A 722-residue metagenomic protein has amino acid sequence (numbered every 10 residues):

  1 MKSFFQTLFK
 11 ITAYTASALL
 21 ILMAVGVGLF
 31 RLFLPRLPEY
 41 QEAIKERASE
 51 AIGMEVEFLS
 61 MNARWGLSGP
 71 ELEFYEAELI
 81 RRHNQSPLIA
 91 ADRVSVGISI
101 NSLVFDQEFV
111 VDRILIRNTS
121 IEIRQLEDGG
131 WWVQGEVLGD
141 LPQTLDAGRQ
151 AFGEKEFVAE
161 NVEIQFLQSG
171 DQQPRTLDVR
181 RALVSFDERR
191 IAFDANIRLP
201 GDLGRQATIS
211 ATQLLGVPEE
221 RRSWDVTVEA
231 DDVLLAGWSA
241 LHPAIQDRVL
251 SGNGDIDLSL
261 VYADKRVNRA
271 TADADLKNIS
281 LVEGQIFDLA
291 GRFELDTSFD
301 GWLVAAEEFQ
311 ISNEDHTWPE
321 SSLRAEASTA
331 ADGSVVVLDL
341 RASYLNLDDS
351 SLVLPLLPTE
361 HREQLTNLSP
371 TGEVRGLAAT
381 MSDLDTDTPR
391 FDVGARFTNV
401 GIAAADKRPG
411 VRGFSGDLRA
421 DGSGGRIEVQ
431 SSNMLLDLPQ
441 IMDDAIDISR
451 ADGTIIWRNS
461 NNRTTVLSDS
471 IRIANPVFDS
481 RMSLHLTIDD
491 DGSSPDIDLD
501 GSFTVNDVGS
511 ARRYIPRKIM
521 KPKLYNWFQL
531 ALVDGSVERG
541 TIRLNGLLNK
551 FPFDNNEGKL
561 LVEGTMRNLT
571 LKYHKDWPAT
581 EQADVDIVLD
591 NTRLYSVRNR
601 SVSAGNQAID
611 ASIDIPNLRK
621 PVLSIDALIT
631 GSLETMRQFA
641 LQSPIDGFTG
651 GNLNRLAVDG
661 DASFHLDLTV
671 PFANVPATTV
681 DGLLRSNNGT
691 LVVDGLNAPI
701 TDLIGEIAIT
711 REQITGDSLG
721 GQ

Functional and structural regions predicted by a protein language model:
M1-G53: N-terminal type II signal-anchor transmembrane helix that functions as the membrane-insertion/stop-transfer segment
K2-Q6, M54-E55, G69-E71, Y75-E188 (+9 more regions): Secondary-structure transition motifs
E55-E57, H83-I98, V111, G170-A182 (+15 more regions): Amphipathic hydrophobic-ligand
M61, A77, I114, T119 (+17 more regions): Solvent-exposed loop/turn tips at the surfaces of repeat/solenoid architectures
P87, D288, F299-F309, I427-I441 (+7 more regions): Strand-loop-strand
I98-V104, Y262-D264, T329, L377-D385 (+3 more regions): Outer-membrane beta-barrel proteins
T119, E136-I245, L250-N253, D257-A263 (+10 more regions): Elongated, acidic membrane-bridging lipid-handling scaffolds and related periplasm/extracellular "bridge/tunnel" systems
R175, D187-I191, L235-A240, A272 (+11 more regions): Flexible, solvent-exposed coil segments and beta strand-coil junctions, predominantly the extracellular/periplasmic
